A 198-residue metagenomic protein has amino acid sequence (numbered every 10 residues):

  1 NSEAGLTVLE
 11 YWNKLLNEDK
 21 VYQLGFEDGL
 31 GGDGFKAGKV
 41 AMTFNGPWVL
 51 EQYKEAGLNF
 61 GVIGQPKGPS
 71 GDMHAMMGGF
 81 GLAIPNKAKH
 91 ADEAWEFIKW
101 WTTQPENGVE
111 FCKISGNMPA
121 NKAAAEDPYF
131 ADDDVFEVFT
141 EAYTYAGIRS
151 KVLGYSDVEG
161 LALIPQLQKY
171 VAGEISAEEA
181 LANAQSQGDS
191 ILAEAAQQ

Functional and structural regions predicted by a protein language model:
N1-G25: Glycine-centered hinge/linker elements that transmit conformational signals in sensory and ligand-binding systems
N1-T7, E55, P66-A75, K122-D133 (+2 more regions): Short, solvent-exposed loop/beta-turn-alpha elements that line the ligand-binding surface or hinge of extracytoplasmic
K14-N17, Y145-Q198: Conserved C-terminal helix/tail region of periplasmic/extracytoplasmic solute-binding proteins
Q23-A37, K67: Short helix-initiation/N-cap motifs at beta->coil->alpha
A41-G46, G61: Paired acidic/hydrophobic, glycine-rich loop segments that form the ligand-binding mouth/hinge of periplasmic-binding
I63, K113-L161, K169, E194: Long, aromatic- and glycine/proline-rich binding clefts that accommodate carbohydrate-like moieties
M77-H90: A bilobed periplasmic-binding-protein/Venus flytrap-type ligand-binding module shared by bacterial periplasmic
I98-A120: Periplasmic-binding protein-like
